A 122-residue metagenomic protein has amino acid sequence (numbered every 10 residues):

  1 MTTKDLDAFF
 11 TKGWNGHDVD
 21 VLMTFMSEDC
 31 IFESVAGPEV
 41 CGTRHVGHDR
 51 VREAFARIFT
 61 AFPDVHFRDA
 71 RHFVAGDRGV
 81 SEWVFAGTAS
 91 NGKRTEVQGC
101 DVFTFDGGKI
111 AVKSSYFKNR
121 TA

Functional and structural regions predicted by a protein language model:
K4, V19-R71, G76: A solvent-exposed, acidic/Ser-Thr-rich amphipathic alpha-helical stretch
M26, F85-G87, F117: Short beta-strand segments enriched in hydrophobic/aromatic residues within well-folded beta-rich domains
H66-R68, T95-D101: Short, surface-exposed coil-to-beta transition loops
G76-F85: A short hydrophobic beta-strand element
A86-E96: Short, cysteine-centered beta-strand-loop-beta hairpins and adjacent loop/turn segments enriched in charged/polar
Q98-T121: Short beta-strand edge/turn micro-motifs at domain boundaries
